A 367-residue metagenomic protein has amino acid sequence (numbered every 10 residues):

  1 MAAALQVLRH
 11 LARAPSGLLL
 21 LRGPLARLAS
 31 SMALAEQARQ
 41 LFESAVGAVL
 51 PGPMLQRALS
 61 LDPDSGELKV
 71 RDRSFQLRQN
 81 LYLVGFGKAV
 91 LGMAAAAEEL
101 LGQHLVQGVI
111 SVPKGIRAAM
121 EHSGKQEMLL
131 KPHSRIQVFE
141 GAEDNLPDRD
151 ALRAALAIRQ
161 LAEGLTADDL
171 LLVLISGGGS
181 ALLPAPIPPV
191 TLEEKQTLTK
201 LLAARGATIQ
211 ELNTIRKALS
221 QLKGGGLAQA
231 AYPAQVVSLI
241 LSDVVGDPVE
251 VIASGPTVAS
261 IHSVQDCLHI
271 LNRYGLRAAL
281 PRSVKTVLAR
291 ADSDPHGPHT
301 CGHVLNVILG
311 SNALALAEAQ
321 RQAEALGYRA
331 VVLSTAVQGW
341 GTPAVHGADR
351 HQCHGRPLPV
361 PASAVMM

Functional and structural regions predicted by a protein language model:
A2-A364: N-terminal loops that bind phosphate or other acidic moieties and the adjacent beta-alpha structural core
M367: Claisen-condensing/thiolase-fold acyl-transfer catalytic domains that form or cleave C-C bonds in fatty acid
